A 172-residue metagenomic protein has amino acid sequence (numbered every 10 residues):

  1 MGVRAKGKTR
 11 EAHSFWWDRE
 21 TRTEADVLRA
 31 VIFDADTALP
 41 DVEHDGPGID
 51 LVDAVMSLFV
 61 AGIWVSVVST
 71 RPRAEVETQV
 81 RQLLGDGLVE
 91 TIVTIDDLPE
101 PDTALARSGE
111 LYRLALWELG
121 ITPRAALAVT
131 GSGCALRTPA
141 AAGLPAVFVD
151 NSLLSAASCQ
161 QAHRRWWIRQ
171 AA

Functional and structural regions predicted by a protein language model:
M1-T37, V52, M56-F59, I63 (+2 more regions): Asp-based, Mg2+/Mn2+-dependent phosphohydrolase catalytic module
D41-P47: Conserved ATPase-coupling elements of RecA-like P-loop NTPase cores
S69-R71: Conserved phosphate-coupling serine/threonine residues in phosphotransfer and NTP-handling enzymes
